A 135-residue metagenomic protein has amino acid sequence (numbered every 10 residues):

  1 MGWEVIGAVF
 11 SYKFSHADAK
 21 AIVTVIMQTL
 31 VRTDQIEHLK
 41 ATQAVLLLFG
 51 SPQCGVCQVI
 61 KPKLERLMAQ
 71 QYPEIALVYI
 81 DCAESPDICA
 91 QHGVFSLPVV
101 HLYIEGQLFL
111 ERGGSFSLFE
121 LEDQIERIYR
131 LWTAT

Functional and structural regions predicted by a protein language model:
F10-F14: Aromatic (phenylalanine/tyrosine) cluster motif
D18-E37: N-terminal "domain-start" segment that seeds a small globular fold
L30, F49, M68, P73-D87: Thiol-based oxidoreductase modules, predominantly thioredoxin-like and allied folds used for disulfide exchange
A41-P52: Short active-site neighborhood of thiol/selenol oxidoreductases, capturing the structured segment around
Q58-Q70: Typically the conserved alpha-helix immediately C-terminal to a functionally engaged Cys/Sec in thioredoxin-like
H92-H101: Structural micro-motif
L102-A134: Non-catalytic, surface beta->alpha helical segment in thiol-disulfide oxidoreductase systems
